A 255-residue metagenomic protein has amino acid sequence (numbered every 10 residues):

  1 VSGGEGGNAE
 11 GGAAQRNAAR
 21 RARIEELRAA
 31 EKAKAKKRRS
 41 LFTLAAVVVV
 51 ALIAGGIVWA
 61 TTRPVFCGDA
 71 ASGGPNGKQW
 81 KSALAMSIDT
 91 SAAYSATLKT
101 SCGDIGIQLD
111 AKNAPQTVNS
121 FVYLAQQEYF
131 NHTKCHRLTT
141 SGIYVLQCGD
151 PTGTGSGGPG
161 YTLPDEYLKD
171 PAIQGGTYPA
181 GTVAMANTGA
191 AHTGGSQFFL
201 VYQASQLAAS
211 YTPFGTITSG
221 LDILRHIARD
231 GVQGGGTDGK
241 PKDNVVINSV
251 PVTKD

Functional and structural regions predicted by a protein language model:
V1-D255: Cyclophilin-like peptidyl-prolyl cis-trans isomerases
